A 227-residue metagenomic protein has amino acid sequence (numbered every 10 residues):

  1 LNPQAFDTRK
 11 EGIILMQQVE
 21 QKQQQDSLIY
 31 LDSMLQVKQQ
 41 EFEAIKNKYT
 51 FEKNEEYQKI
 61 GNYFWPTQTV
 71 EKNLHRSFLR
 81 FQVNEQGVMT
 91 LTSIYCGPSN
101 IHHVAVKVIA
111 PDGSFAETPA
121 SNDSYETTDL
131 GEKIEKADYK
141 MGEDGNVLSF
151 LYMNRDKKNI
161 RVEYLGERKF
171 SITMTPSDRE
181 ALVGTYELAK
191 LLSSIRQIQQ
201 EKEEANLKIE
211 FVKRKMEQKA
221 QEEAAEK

Functional and structural regions predicted by a protein language model:
N2-I13: Short solvent-exposed coil/turn linkers within tandem alpha-helical repeat scaffolds
I14-K227: A generic "folded-domain core" signal
